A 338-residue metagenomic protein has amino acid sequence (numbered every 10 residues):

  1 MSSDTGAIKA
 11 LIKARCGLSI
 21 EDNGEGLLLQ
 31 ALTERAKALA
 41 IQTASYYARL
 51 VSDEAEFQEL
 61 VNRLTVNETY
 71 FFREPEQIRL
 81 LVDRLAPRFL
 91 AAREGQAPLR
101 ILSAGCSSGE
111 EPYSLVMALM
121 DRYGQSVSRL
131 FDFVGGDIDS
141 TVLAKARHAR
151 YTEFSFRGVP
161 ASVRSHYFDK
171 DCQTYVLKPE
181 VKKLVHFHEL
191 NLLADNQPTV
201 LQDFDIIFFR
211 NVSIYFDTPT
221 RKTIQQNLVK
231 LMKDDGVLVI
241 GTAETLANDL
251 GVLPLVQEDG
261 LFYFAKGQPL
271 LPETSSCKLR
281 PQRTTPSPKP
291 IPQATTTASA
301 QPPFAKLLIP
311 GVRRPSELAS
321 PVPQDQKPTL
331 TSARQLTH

Functional and structural regions predicted by a protein language model:
M1-L102: Conserved AdoMet
A97-G109, S114, D132-V134: Conserved class I S-adenosyl-L-methionine
A104, Q125-F208, V212-F216, T220 (+1 more regions): Extended basic-aromatic, gly/pro-enriched interface segments that bind polyanionic ligands
S108-S126: Conserved SAM-binding loop of SAM-dependent methyltransferases across substrates and taxa, primarily the Class I
K222-D234: A short glycine-rich, Lys/Arg-flanked "PGG" loop and its adjoining helix->strand segment in the class I
D234-T242: Conserved beta-strand signature within the Rossmann-like core of class I S-adenosyl-L-methionine
L253-L318: Core SAM-dependent methyltransferase catalytic element
P328-H338: Alpha-helical segment of the N-proximal tetratricopeptide repeat
